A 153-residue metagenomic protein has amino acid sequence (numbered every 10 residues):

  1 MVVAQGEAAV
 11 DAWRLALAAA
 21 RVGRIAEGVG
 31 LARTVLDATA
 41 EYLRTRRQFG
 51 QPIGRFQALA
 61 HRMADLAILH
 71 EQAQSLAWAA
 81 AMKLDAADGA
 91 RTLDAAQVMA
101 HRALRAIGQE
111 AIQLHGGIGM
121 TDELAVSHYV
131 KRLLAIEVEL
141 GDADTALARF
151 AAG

Functional and structural regions predicted by a protein language model:
M1-A18: A short, charged helix-loop
A16-G153: Alpha-helical interface subdomain recognition
